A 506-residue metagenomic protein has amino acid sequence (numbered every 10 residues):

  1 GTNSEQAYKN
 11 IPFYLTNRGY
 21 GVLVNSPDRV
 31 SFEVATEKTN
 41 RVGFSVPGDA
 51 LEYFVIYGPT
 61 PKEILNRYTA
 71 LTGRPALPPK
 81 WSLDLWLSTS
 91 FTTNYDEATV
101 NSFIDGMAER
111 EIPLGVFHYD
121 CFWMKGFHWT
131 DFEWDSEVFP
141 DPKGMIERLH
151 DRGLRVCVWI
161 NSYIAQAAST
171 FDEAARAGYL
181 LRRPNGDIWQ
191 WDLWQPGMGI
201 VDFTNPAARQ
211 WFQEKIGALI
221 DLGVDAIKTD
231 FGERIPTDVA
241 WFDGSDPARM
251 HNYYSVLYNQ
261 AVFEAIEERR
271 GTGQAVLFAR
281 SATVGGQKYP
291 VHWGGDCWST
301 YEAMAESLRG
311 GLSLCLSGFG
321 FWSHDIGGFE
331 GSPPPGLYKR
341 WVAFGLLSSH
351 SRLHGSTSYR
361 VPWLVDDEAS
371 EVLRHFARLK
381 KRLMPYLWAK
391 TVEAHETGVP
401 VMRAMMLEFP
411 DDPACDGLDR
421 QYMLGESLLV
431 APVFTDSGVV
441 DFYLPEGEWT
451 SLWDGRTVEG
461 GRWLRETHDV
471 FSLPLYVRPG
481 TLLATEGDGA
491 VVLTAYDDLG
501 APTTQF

Functional and structural regions predicted by a protein language model:
G1-R478, A501: Catalytic-domain carbohydrate-binding cleft regions of carbohydrate-active enzymes
S472-F506: Accessory, solvent-exposed terminal regions and/or long lumenal/extracellular loops of proteins
